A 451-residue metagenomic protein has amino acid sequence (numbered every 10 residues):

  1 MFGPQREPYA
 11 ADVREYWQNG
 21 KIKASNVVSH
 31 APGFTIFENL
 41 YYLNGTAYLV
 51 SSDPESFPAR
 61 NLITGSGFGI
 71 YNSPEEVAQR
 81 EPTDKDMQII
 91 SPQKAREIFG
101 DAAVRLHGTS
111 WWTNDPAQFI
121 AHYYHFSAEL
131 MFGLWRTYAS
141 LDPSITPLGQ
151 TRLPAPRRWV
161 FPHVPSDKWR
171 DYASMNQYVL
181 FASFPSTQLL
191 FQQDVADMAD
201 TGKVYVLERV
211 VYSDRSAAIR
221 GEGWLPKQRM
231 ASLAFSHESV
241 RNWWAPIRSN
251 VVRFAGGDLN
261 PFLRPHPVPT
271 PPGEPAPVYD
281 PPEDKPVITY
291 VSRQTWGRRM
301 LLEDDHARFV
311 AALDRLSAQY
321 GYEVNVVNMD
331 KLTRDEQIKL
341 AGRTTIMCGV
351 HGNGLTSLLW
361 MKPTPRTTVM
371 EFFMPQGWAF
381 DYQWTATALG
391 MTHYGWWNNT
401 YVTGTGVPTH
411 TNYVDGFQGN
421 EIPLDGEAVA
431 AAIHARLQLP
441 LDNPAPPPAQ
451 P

Functional and structural regions predicted by a protein language model:
M1-P451: The feature primarily captures lumenal catalytic ectodomains of type II secretory-pathway glycosyltransferases
